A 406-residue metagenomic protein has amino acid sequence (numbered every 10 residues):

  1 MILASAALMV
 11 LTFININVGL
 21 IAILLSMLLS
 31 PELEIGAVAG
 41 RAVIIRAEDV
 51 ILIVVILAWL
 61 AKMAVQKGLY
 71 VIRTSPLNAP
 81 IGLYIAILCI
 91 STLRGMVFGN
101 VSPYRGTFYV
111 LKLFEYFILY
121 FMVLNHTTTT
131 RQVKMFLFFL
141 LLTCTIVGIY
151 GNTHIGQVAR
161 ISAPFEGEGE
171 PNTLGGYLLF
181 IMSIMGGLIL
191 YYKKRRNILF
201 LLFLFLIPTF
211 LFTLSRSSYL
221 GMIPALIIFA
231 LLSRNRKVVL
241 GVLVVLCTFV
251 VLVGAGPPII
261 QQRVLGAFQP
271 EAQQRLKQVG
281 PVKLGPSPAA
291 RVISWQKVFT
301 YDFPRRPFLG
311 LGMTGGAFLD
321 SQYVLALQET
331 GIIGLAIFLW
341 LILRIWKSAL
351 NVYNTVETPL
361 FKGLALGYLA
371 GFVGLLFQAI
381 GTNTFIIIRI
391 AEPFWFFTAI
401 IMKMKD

Functional and structural regions predicted by a protein language model:
M1-A7, L29, L33, I44-A61 (+5 more regions): Membrane-embedded alpha-helical segments of multi-pass membrane proteins, especially the transmembrane helices
M1-I90, T128-F138, I189-N197, L240-C247 (+2 more regions): Transmembrane signal-anchor hairpin modules in multi-pass inner-membrane enzymes, especially those that act on
A4-M9, I81-L93, L113-R160, E166-R234 (+6 more regions): Alpha-helical transmembrane segments of multi-pass inner-membrane proteins
E32-G36, T92-N100, H154-Q157: Juxtamembrane "helix-exit" motif on the non-cytosolic side of transmembrane helices
A42-V43, V101-L111, A163-E170: Non-cytosolic membrane-interface motifs at loop->transmembrane helix junctions
P208-T213, A230-V282, Q296-R305: A membrane-periplasm/extracellular boundary helix in multi-pass inner-membrane enzymes that assemble envelope glycans
L265-A326, T330-I337: TM-adjacent membrane-interface loops and short helices in multi-pass inner/ER membrane proteins
L350-T382, P393, I401: Loop-to-helix entry and N-terminal half of a specific, functionally important transmembrane alpha helix in multi-pass
